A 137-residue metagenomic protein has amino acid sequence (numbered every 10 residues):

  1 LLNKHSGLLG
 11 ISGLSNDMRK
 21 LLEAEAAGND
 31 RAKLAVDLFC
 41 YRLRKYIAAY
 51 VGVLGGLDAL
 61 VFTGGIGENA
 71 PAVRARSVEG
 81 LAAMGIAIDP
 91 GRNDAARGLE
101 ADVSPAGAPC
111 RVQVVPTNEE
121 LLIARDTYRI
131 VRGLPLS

Functional and structural regions predicted by a protein language model:
G7-I11, M18-V53: Adenine-nucleotide phosphate-binding core of ATP-dependent small-molecule kinases
I11-N16, Y50-D58, A87-N93: Flexible, glycine/charged-enriched surface loops at secondary-structure junctions
G13-N16, R31-L34, L38-R42, A72 (+3 more regions): Conserved active-site and cofactor/substrate-binding residues in soluble primary-metabolism enzymes
L22-E25, V36, V61-I66, R92 (+2 more regions): Active-site proximal loops enriched in glycine and acidic residues that flank catalytic Cys/His/Asp and coordinate
D58-G80: Glycine-rich phosphate-binding loops at beta-strand->alpha-helix junctions
A75-E119: Conserved phosphate-binding/catalytic loops in two-lobed NTP-binding clefts
A108-S137: Peripheral docking tails and interdomain loops at the edges of cofactor- or intermediate-handling domains
